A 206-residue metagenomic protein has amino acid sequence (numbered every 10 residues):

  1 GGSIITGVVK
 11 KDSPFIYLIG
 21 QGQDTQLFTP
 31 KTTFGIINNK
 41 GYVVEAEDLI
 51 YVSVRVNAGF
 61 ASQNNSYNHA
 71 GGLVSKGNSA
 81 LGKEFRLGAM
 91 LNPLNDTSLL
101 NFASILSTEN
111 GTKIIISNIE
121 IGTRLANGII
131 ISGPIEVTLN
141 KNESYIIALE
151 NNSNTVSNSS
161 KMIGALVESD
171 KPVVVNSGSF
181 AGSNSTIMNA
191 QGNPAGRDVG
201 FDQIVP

Functional and structural regions predicted by a protein language model:
G1-P206: Intrinsically disordered, low-complexity linker/terminal regions across diverse proteins
